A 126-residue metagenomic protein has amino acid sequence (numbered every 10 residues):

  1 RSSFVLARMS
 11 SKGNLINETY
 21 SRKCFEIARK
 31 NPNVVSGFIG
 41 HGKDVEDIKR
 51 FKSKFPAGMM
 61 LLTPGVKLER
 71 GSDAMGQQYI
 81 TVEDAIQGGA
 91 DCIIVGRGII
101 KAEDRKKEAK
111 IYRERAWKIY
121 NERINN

Functional and structural regions predicted by a protein language model:
R1-L61, L68-G71: Conserved anion-binding
Y20-C24, D47, T81, R105-E108 (+1 more regions): General structural feature for long, well-ordered alpha-helical segments within catalytic domains of soluble enzymes
G40-H41, A74, R97-G98: Glycine- and other small-residue-rich loops at beta-strand/loop junctions that grip anionic moieties
G42, Y79, A102-E103: Conserved aromatic
K49-F51, R70-A90, K107: Catalytic cores of alpha/beta
L62-T63, C92-G96: Conserved active-site loop/cleft motifs that coordinate metal ions or position small ligands
P64-E69, G98-I100: Short, acidic/turn-prone active-site loops that include or flank metal/cofactor- and phosphate-binding residues
I86-G89, R97-N126: C-terminal helical cap(s) of enzyme catalytic domains, especially alpha/beta-barrels
